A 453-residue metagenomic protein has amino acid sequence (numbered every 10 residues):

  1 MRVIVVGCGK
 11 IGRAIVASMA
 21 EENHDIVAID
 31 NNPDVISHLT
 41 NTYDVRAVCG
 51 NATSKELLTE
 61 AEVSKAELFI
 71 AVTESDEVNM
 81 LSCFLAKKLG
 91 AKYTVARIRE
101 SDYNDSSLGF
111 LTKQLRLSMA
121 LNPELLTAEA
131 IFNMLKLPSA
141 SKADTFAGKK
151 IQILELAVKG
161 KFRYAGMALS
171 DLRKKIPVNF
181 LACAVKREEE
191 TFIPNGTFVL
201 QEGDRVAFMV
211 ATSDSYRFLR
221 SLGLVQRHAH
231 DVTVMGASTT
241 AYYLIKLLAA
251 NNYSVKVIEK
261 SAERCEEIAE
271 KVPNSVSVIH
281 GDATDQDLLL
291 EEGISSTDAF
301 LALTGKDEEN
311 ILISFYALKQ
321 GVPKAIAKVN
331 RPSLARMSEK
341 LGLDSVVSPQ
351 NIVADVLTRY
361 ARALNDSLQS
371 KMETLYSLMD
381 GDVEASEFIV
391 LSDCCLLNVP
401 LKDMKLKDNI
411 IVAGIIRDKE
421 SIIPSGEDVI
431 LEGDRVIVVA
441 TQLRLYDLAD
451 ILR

Functional and structural regions predicted by a protein language model:
M1-R453: Cytosolic regulatory regions of ion transport systems
